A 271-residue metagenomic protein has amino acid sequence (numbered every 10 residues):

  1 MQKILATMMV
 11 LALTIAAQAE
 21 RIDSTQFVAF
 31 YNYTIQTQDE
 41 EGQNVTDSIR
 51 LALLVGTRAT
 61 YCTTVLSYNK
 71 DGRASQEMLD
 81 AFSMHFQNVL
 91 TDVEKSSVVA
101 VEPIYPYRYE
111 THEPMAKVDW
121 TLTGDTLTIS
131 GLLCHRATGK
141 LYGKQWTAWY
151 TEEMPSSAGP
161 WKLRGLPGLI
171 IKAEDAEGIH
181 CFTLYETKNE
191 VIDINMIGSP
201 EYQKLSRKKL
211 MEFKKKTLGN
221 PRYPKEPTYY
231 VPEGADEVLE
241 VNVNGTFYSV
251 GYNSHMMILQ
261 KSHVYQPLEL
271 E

Functional and structural regions predicted by a protein language model:
M1-T25: Bacterial Sec-dependent N-terminal signal peptides
A12, G124, A158-W161, V238: Exposed boundary/loop context
A19-I129, L133, Y142, W146-T147 (+1 more regions): Extracellular or lumenal secretory-pathway regions
V45, V118-D119, M154, L163-G165: Short, glycine/acidic-rich beta->alpha junctions
A137-G139, A173: Beta-strand-dense domains in secreted/periplasmic systems and polymorphic toxin scaffolds
K140-R164: Short, surface-exposed, low-complexity cationic segments
G165-H180: A contiguous pocket-lining binding segment that forms or flanks enzyme active sites
